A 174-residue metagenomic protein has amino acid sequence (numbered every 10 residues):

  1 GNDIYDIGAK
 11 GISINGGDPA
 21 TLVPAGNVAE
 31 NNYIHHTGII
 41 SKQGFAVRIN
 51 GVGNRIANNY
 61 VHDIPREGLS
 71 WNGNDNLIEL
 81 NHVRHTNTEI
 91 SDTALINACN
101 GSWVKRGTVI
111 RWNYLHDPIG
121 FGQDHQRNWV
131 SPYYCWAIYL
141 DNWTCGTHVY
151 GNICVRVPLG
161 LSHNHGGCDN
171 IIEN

Functional and structural regions predicted by a protein language model:
G1-G8, V23-G38, G53-P65, N74-T88 (+4 more regions): Right-handed parallel beta-helix
D6-A20, I40-R48, D63-E67, I90-S102 (+3 more regions): Extracellular beta-strand/beta-solenoid scaffold signature
G122: Acidic/histidine-rich helix-loop elements that form or flank divalent-metal/phosphate-binding sites at the catalytic
